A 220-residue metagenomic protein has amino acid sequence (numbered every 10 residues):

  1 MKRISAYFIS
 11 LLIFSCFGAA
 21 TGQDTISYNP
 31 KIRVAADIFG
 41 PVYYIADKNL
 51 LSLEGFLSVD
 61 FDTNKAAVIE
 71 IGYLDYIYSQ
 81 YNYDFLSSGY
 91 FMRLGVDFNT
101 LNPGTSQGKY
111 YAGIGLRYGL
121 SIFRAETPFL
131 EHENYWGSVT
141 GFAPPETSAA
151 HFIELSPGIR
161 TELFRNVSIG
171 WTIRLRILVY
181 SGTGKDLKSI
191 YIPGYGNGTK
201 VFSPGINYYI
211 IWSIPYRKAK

Functional and structural regions predicted by a protein language model:
A20-D60, E70, Y209-K220: Short glycine/proline- and aromatic-enriched beta-strand/turn motifs that initiate or cap beta-hairpins
T21-K31, N64, N102-Y111, L163-I169 (+1 more regions): Short loop/turn motifs that connect adjacent beta-strands in outer-membrane beta-barrel proteins
P30, N49-L53, S88-M92, Y110 (+2 more regions): Residues that define the transmembrane beta-barrel architecture of outer-membrane proteins
A36-I38, G55-V59, L94-F98, L116-Y118 (+3 more regions): Residues on the lipid-exposed face of transmembrane beta-strands in outer-membrane beta-barrel proteins
G40-Y43, Y78-D84, L101, V139-P145 (+1 more regions): Extracellular loop and loop/strand-boundary signature of outer-membrane beta-barrel proteins
I45-D47, Y78-Y81, I122-F129, Y180-G184 (+2 more regions): Outer-membrane beta-barrel proteins
K65, E70-Y135, N207-I214: Gram-negative (and chloroplast) outer-membrane scaffold detector with strong preference for beta-barrel transmembrane
E162-K220: Predominantly the C-terminal beta-signal and adjacent terminal strand-loop region of outer-membrane beta-barrel
